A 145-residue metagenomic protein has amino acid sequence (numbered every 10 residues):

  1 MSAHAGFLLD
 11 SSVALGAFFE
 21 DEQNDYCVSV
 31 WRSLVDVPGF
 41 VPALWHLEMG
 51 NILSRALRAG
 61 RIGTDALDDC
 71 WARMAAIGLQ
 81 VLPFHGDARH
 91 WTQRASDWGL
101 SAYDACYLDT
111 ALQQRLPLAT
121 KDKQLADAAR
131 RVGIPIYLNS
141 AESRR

Functional and structural regions predicted by a protein language model:
M1-G6, L108-R145: Acidic, PIN/NYN-like endoribonuclease modules and their adjacent C-terminal/linker elements
M1-L44, A56-D68, V132, S143: Short, well-structured N-terminal submotif of metal-dependent ribonuclease cores
L9, V41, A102, A119-T120: Short beta-strand scaffold positions
A14, W45, G86-D87, Y107 (+1 more regions): Alpha-helix capping/helix-boundary segments
Y26, E48, H90, D127-A128: Phosphate- and divalent-cation-binding pockets in alpha/beta enzyme and binding domains that engage nucleotide-derived
A43-H46, A66-W98: Acidic catalytic patch
N51-R58, Q113: Short glycine/serine- and small hydrophobic-enriched flexible loop segments
